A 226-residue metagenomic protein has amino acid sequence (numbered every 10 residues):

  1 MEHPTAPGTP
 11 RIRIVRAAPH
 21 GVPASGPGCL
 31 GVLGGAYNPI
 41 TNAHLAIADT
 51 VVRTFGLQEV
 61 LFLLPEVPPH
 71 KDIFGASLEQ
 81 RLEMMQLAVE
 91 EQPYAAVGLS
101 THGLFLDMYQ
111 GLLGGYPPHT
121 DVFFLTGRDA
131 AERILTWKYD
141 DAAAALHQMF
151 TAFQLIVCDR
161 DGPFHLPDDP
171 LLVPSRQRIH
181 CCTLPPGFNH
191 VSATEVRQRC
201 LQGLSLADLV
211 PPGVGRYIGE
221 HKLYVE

Functional and structural regions predicted by a protein language model:
M1-E226: Nucleotidyltransferase catalytic core that binds NTPs
